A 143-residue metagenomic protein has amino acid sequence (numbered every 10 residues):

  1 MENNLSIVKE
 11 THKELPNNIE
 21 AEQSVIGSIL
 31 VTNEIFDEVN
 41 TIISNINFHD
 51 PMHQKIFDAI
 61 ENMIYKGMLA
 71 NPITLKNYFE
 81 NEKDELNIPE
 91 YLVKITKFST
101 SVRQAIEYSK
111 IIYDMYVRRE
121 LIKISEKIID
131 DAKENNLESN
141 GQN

Functional and structural regions predicted by a protein language model:
M1-V117: Noncatalytic partner-interaction/assembly domains of nucleic-acid and motor enzyme complexes, especially the accessory
L121-E126, D130-N143: Non-catalytic interaction/clamp surfaces of large macromolecular machines
